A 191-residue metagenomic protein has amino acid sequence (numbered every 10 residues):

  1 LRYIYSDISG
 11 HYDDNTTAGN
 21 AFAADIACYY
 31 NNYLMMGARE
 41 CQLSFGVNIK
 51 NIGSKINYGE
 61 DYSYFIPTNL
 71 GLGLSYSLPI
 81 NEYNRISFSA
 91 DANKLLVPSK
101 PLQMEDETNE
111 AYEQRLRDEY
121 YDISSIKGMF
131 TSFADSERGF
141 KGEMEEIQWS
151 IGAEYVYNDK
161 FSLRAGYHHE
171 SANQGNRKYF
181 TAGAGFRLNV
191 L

Functional and structural regions predicted by a protein language model:
L1-L191: Outer-membrane beta-barrel porins/channels
